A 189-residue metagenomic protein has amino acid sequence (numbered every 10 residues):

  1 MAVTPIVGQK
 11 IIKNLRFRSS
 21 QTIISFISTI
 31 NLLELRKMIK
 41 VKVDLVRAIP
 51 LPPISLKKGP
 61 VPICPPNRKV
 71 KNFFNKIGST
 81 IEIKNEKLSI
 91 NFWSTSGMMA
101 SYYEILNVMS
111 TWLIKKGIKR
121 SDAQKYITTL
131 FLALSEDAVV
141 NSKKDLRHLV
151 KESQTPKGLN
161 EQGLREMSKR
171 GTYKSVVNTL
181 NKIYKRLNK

Functional and structural regions predicted by a protein language model:
M1-I63, N67: Rossmann-like NAD(P)(H) cofactor-binding subdomain of soluble oxidoreductases
A2, M99-Y103, T155-K157: Transmembrane alpha-helical core positions of polytopic small-molecule transporters
V3, V7, I27, G97 (+2 more regions): Short coil/turn residues that cap or connect secondary-structure elements
V7-K10, E34, D122, D145-H148 (+1 more regions): An acidic, carboxylate-rich microenvironment
E34-D44, G59-W93, G97-K143, K182-L187: Internal alpha-helical scaffold of NAD(P)-dependent oxidoreductase catalytic cores
I49, K84-N85, Q124, L164 (+1 more regions): Short loop/turn and capping residues at structural boundaries
T128, L132-K189: NAD(P)-dependent Rossmann-like dehydrogenase/reductase catalytic/cofactor-binding core
